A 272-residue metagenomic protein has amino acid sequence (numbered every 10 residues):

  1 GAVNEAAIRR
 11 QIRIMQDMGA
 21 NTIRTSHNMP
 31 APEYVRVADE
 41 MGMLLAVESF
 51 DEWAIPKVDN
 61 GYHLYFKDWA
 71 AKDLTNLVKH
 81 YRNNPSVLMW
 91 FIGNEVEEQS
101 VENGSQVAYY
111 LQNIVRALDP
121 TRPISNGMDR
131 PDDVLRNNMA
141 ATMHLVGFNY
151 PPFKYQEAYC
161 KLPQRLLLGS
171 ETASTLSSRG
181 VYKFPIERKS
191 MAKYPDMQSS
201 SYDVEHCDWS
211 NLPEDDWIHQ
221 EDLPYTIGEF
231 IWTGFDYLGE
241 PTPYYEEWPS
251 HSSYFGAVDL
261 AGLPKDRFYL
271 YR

Functional and structural regions predicted by a protein language model:
G1-R272: Extended substrate-binding grooves/exosites of carbohydrate-active enzymes
